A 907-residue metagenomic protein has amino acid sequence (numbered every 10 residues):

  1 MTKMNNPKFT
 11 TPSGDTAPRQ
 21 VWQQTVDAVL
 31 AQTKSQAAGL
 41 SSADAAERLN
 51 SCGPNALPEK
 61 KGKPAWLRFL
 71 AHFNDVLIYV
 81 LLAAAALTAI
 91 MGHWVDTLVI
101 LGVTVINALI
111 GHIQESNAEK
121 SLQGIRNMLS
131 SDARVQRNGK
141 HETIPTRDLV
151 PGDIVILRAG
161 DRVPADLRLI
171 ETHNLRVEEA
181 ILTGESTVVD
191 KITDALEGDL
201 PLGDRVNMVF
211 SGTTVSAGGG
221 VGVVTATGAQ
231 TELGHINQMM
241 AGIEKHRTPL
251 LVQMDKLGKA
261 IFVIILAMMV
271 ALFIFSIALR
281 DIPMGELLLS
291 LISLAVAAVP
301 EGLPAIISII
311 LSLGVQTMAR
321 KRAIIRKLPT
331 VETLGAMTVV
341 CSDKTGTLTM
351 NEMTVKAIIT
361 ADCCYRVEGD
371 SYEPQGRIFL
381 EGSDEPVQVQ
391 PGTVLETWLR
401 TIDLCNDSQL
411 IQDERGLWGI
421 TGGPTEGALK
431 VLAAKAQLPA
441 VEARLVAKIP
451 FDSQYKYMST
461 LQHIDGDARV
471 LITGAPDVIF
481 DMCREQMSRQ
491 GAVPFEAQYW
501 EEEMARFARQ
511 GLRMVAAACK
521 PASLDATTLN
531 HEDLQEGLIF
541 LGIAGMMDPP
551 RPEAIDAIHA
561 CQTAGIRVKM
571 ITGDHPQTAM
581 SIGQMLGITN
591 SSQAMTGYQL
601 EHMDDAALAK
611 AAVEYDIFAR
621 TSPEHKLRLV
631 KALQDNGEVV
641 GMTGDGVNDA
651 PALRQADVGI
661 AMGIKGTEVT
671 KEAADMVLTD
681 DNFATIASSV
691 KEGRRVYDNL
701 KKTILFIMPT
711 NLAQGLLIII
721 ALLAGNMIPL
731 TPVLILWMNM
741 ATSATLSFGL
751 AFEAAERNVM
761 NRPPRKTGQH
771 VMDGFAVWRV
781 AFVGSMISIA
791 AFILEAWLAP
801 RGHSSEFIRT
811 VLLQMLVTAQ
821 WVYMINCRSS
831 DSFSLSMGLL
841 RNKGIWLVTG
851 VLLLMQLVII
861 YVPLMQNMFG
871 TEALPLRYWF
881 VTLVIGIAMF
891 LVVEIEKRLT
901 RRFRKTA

Functional and structural regions predicted by a protein language model:
M1-N761, V771-M772, S785, A796 (+2 more regions): Conserved cytosolic headpiece of P-type ATPases
L734-M738, E806-M815: Loop-to-helix transition at the N-terminal end of transmembrane alpha-helices
T742, I787-S788, T810-M824: Generic alpha-helical transmembrane segments
K766-S785, S805-V811: Membrane-water interface at loop-to-transmembrane-helix junctions
C827: A C-terminal functional module that forms or caps the active site or interfaces directly with catalytic machinery
